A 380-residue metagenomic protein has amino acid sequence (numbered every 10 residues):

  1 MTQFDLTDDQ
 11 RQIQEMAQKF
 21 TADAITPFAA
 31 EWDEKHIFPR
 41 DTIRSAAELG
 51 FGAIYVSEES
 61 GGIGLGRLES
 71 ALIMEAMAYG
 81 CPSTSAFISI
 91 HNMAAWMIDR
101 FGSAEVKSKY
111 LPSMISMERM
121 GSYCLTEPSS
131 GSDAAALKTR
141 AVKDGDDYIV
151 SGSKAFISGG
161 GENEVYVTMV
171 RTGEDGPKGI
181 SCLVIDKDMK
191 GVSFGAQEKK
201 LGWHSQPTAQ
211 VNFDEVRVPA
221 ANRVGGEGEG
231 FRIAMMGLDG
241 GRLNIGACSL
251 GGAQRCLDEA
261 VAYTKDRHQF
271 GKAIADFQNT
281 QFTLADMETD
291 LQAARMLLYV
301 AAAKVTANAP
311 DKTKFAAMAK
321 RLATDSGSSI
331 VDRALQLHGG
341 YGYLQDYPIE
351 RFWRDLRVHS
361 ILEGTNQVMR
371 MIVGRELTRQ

Functional and structural regions predicted by a protein language model:
M1-S85, S89, F101-V106, S113-E118 (+5 more regions): Alpha-helical interface subdomain recognition
L65-G66, D133-A135, G159-E164, P177-G179 (+2 more regions): Short glycine/proline-enriched turns and hinge-like loops at secondary-structure junctions
F87, M114, S129-S132, F156-G159 (+2 more regions): Short Gly/Pro-enriched turn/cap motifs at secondary-structure boundaries
M93-F101: Helix-loop "lid/cap" segments that line or gate small-molecule binding pockets
M117-L125: A short, Trp-centered hydrophobic/proline-enriched beta-strand micro-motif
A136, D188-P219: Flexible, small-/acidic-enriched active-site or ligand-binding loops
D146-D147, S151-F194: A short core secondary-structure module
D214-I233: Long, acidic (Asp/Glu-rich), low-complexity accessory segments flanking structured domains
